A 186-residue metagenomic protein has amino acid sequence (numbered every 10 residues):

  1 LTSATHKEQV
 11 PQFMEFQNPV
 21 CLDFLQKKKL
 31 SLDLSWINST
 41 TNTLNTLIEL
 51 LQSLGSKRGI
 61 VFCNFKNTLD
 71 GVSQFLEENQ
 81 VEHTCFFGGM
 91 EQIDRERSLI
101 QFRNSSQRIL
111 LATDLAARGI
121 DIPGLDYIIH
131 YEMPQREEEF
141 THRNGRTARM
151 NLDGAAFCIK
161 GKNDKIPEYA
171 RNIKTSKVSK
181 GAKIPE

Functional and structural regions predicted by a protein language model:
L1, K57-R58, S105-I109: Loop/turn-to-beta-strand initiation segments
L1-L25, I173: Post-DEXD/H (motif II) to motif III coupling segment of the RecA-like Helicase ATP-binding lobe
T2-H6, N64-F65, T113-L115, K162: A short beta-strand-to-loop transition that corresponds to the Sensor-1 phosphate-sensing loop of AAA+ P-loop ATPases
S31-E78: Conserved interdomain hinge at the start of the Helicase C-terminal
L69-F75, V81-A117: Conserved helicase ATPase core of P-loop NTP-dependent helicases/translocases
R118-M133, G154-I159: A short beta-strand element within the Helicase C-terminal
R146-G181: Conserved segment of the helicase C-terminal RecA-like domain
